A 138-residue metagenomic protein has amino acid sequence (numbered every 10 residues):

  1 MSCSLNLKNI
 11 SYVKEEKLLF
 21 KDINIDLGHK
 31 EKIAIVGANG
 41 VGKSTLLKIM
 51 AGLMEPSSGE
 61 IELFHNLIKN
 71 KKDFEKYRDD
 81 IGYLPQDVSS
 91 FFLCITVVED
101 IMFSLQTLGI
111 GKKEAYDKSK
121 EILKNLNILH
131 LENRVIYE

Functional and structural regions predicted by a protein language model:
M1-L7, S11-I23, E31-K32, K71-D73 (+1 more regions): A short, flexible loop at the N-terminus of ABC-type nucleotide-binding domains that lies
L27-G28, K76: Conserved hydrophobic segment flanking the Walker A/P-loop of ABC-type ATPase nucleotide-binding domains
A34, E75-Q86, I95: ABC nucleotide-binding domain signature
V36-A38: The feature captures the beta-strand-to-loop junction immediately N-terminal to the Walker
A51: Helix-to-loop junction immediately C-terminal to a conserved catalytic motif
G59-N70, Y77: Conserved ABC transporter NBD signature motif
S89, I95-Q106, Y116: Short helical segment in ABC ATPase nucleotide-binding domains corresponding to the A-loop/adjacent helical element
K113-E132: Conserved ABC ATPase "signature" region
